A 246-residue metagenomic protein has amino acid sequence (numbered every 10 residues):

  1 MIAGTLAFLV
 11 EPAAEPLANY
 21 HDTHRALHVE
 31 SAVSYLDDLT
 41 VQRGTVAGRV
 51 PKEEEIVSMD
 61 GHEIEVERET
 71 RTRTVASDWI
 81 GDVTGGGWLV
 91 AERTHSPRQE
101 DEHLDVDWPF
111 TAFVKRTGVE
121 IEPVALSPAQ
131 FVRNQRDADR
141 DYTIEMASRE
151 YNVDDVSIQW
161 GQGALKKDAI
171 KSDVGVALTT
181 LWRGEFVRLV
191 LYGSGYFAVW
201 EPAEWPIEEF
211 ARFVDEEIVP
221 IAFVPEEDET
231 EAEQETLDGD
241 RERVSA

Functional and structural regions predicted by a protein language model:
M1-G87, H95-G163, E217-A246: Intrinsically disordered, low-complexity polar/charged tails and linkers
I64-R93, R183-E208: Intrinsically disordered, low-complexity regulatory segments enriched in Ser/Thr/Pro and charged residues
R93-L104, L178-R188: A short, terminal or domain-edge coil/loop segment
E145-E233: C-terminal interaction module
